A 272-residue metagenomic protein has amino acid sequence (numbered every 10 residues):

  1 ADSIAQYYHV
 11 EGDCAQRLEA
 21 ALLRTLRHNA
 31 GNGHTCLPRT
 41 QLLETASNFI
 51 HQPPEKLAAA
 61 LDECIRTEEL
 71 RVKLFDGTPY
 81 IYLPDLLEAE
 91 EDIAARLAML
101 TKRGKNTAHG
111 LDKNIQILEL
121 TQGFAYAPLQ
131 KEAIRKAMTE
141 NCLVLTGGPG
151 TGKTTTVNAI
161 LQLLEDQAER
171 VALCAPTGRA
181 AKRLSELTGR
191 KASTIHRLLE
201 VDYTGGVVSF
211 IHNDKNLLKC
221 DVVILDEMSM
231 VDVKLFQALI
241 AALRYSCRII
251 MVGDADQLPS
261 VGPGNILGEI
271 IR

Functional and structural regions predicted by a protein language model:
A1-R272: Conserved ATP-binding/catalytic motifs of P-loop helicase motor domains
